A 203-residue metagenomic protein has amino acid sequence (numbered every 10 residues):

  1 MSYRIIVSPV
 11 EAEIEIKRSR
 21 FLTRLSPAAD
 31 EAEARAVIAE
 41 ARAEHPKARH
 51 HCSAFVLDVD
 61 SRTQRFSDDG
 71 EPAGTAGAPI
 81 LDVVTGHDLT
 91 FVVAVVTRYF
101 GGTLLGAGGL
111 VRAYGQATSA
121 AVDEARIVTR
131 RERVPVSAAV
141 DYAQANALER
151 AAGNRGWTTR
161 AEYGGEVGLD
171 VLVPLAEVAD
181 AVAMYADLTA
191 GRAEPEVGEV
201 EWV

Functional and structural regions predicted by a protein language model:
M1-T75, A183, V197-V203: C-terminal regulatory domains involved in ligand/effector binding and gene-expression control
D30-E31, D141-Q144, L172-A179: Helix N-cap motif at beta-to-alpha junctions
A76-E124: Active-site beta-strand/loop microenvironment that shapes enzyme catalytic pockets
R126-Y142: Short glycine-/aliphatic-rich beta-strand segments at the starts of folded cytosolic domains
A138-G156, D180: Short amphipathic alpha-helix segments
T158-A179: Non-DNA-binding regulatory cores of transcription-related proteins, predominantly C-terminal effector-binding
T158-G164, T189-V203: Conserved short beta-strand edge segments in small beta-sheet-based binding/regulatory domains
L172-E194: Mixed-charge, glycine-accented linear interaction segment located at domain edges/termini
